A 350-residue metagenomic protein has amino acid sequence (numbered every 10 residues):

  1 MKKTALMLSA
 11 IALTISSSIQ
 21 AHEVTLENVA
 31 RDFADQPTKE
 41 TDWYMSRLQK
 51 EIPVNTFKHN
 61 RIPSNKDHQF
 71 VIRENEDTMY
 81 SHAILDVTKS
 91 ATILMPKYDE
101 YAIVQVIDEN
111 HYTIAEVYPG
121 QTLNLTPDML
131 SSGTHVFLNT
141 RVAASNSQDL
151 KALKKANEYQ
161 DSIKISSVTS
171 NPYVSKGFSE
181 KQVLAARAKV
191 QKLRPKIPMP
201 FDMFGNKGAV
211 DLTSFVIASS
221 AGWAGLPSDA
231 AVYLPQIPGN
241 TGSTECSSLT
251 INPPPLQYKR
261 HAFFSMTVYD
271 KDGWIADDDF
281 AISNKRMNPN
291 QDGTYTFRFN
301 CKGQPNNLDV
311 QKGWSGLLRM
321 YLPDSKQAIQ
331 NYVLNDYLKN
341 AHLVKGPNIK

Functional and structural regions predicted by a protein language model:
M1-Q20: Gram-negative bacterial Sec-dependent N-terminal signal peptides
A21-K350: A compositional/structural signature for long, glycine/proline-rich flexible linkers and loops on extracytoplasmic
